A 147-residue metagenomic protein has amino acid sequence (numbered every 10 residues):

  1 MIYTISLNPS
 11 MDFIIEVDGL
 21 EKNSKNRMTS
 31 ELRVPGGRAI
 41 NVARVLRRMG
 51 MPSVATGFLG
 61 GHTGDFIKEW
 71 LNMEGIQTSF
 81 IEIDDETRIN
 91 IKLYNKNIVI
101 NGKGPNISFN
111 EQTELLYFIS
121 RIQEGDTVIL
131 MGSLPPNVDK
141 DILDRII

Functional and structural regions predicted by a protein language model:
M1-T56, F66: Glycine-rich phosphate/adenosyl-contacting loop at the front of the ribokinase-like
I5-P9, F58-G61, I83, S133: Cofactor-binding loop segments of dinucleotide-utilizing enzymes, especially the Rossmann-like FAD- and NAD(P)+-binding
G19-K22, L71-E74, R145-I146: Short, solvent-exposed amphipathic alpha-helical segments in soluble enzyme and RNA/protein-processing domains
R27-L32, G102-G104, M131: Glycine-rich phosphate-binding "P-loop"
S30-G37, E86-R88, N106-N110, D141: Residues at secondary-structure transition points
R48-T127: Conserved N-terminal subdomain of the carbohydrate kinase-like
T127-I147: Conserved beta-alpha-beta core of the PfkB/ribokinase-like small-molecule kinase fold
